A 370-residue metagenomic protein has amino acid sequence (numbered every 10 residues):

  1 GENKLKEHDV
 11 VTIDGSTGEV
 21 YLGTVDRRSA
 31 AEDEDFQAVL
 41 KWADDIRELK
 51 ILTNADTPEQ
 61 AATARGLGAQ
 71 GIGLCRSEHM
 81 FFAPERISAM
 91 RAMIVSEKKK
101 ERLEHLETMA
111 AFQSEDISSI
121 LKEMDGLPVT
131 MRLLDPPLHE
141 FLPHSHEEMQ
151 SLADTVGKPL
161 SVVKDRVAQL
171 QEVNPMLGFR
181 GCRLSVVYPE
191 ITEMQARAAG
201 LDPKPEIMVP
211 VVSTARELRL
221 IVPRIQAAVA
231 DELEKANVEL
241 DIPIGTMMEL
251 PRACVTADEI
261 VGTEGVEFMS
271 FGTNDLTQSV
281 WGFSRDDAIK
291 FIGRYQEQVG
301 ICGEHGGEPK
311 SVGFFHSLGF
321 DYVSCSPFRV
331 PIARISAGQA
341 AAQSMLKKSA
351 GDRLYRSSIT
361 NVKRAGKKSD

Functional and structural regions predicted by a protein language model:
G1-N3: Conformationally flexible catalytic loops at phosphate/diphosphate-handling active centers
T17-V25: Short, Lys/Arg- and Gly-enriched loop/turn segments at beta-strand edges
R28-A30: A short local loop/turn or secondary-structure capping micro-motif enriched for an aromatic residue
E32-S349, L354-K368: Conserved alpha/beta-domain cores
